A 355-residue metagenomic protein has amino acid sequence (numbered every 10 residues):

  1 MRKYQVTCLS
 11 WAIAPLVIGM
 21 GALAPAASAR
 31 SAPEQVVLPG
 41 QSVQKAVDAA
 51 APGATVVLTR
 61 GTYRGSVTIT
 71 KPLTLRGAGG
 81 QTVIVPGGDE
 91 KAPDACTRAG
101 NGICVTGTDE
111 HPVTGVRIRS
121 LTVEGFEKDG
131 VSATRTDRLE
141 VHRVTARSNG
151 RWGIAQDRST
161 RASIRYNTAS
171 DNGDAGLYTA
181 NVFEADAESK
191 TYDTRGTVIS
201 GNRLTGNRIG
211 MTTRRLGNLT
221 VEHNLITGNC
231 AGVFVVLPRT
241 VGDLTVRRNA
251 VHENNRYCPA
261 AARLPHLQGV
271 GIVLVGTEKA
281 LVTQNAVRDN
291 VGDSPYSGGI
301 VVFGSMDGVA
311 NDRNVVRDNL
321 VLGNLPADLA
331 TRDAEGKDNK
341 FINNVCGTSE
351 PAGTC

Functional and structural regions predicted by a protein language model:
M1-S31: Secretory targeting and sorting signals
A32, V36-Q44, T55, R60 (+2 more regions): Right-handed parallel beta-helix/beta-spiral solenoid domain characteristic of secreted/periplasmic
A51, T70-K71, G79, T108 (+19 more regions): Parallel beta-helix/beta-solenoid
V57, T68, R76, V85 (+20 more regions): Extracellular beta-strand solenoid repeats
D89-T108, G125-S132, S148-D157, D171-T194 (+5 more regions): Extracellular beta-strand/beta-solenoid scaffold signature
A250-L264: Outer-membrane beta-barrel translocator/channel fold
N339-C355: Terminal, low-structured helical/coil segments at or just beyond the last alpha-helical repeat
